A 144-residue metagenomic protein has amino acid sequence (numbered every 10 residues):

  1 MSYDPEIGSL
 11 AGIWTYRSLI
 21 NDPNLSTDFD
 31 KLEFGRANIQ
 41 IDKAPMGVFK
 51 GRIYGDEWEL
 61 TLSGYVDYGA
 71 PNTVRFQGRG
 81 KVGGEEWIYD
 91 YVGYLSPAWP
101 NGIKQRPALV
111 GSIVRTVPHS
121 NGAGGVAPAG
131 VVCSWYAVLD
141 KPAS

Functional and structural regions predicted by a protein language model:
Y3-A108, S112-A143: Central antiparallel beta-sheet cores of small beta-barrel/beta-sandwich binding domains
